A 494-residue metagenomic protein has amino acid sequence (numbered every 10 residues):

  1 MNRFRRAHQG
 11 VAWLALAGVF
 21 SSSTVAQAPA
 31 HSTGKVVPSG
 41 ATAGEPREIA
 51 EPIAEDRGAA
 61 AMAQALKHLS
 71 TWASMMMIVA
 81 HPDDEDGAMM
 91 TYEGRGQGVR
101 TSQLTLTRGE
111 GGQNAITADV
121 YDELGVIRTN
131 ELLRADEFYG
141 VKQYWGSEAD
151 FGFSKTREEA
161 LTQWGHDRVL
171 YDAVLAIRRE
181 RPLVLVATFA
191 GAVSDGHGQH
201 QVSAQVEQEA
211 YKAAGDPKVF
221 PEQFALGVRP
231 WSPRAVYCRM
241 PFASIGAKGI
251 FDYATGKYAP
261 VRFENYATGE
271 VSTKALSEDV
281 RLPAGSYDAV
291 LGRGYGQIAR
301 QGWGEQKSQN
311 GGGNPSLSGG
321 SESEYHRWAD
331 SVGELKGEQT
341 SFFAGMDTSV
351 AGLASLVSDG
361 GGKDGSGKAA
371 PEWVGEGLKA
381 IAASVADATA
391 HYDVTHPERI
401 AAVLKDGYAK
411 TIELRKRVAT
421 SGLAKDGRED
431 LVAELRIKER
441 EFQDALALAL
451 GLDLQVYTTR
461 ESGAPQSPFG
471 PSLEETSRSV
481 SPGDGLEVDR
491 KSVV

Functional and structural regions predicted by a protein language model:
M1-A12: Bacterial N-terminal signal peptides that target proteins for export
G10-S23: Bacterial N-terminal signal peptides
A28-E180, H200-Q201, Q205-K212, D216: Active-site rim/loop-helix segments in enzyme catalytic domains that contact anionic ligands
P29-H31, P38-G44, A213-A447, D453: The feature marks non-catalytic terminal segments
E180-V193: Short acidic, glycine-rich surface-loop motifs adjacent to enzyme active sites
R460-P468: Short, solvent-exposed loop/linker segments at the N-terminal edge of repeated beta-sheet extracellular domains
T476-D484: Short solvent-exposed strand-capping/beta-turn motif centered on an Asx-Ser/Thr pair
V493: Conserved small/polar residues in nucleotide/adenosyl-binding loops
